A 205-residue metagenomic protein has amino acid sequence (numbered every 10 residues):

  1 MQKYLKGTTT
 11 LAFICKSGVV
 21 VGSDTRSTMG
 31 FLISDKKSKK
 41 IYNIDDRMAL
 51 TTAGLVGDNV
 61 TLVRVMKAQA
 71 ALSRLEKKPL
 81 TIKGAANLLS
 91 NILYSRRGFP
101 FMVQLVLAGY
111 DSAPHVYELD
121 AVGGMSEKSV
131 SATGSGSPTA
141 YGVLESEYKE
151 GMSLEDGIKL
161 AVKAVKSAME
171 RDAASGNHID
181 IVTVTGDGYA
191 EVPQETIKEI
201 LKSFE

Functional and structural regions predicted by a protein language model:
M1-E205: Long, low-complexity N-terminal extensions
